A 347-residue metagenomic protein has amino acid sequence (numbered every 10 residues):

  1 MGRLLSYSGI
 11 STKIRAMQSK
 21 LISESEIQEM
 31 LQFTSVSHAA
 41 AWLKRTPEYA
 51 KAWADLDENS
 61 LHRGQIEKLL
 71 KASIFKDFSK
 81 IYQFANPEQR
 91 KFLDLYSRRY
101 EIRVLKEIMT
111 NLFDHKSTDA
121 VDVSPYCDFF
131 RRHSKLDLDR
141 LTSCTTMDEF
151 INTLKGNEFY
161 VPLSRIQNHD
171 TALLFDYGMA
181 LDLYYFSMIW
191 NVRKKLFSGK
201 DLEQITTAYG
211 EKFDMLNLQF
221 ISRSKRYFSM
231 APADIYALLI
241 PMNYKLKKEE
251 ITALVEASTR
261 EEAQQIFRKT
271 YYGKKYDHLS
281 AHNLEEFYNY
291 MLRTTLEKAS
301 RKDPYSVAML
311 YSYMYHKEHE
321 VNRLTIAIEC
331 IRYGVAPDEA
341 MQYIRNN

Functional and structural regions predicted by a protein language model:
M1-N347: N-terminal domain-start signal
